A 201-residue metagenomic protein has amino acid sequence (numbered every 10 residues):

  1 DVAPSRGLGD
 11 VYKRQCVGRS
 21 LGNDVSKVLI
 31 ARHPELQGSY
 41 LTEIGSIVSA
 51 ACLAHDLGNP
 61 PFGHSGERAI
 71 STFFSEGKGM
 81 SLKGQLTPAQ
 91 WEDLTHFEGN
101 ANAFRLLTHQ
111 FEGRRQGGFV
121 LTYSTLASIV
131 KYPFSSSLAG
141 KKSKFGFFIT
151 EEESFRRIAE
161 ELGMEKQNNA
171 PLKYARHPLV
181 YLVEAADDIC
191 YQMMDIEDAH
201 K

Functional and structural regions predicted by a protein language model:
D1-Y12: Single conserved hydrophobic/aromatic residue that forms the stacking wall/gate of nucleotide- or nucleobase-binding
C16-V17, L21-A50, L57-K201: Sequence-structural signature of the catalytic-core scaffold of metal-dependent phosphohydrolases that act on
